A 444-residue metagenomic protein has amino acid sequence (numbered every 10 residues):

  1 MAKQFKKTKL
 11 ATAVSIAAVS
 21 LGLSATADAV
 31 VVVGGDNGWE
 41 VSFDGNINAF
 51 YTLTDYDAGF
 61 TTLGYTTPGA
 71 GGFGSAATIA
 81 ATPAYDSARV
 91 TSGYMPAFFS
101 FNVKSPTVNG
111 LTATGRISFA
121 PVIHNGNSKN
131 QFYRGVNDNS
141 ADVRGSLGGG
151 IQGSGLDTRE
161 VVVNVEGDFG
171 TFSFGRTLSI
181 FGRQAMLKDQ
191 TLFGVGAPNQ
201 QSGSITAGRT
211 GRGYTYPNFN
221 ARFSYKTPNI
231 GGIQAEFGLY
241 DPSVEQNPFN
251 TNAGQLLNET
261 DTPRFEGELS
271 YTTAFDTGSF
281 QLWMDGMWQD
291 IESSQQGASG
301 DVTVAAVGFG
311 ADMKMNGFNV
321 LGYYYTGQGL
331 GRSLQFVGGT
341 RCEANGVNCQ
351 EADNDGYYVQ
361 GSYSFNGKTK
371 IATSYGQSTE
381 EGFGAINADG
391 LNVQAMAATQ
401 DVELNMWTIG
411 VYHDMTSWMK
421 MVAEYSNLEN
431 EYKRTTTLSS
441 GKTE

Functional and structural regions predicted by a protein language model:
M1-A29: Gram-negative bacterial Sec-dependent N-terminal signal peptides
T8, I230, H413-M415, K442-E444: Outer-membrane beta-barrel "beta-signal"
A25, N37-W39, T107-N109, D168-G170 (+6 more regions): Short coil turns and loop connectors of transmembrane beta-barrels in diderm outer membranes and organellar homologs
V32-Y51, A84-V244, Y271: Outer membrane beta-barrel
G35-A77: Transmembrane beta-strand segments of Gram-negative outer membrane beta-barrel proteins
W39, P83, S87-A97, L156-R159 (+6 more regions): Residues that define the transmembrane beta-barrel architecture of outer-membrane proteins
V41-A49, S105, N109, A113-I117 (+10 more regions): Transmembrane beta-strands of outer-membrane beta-barrel proteins
G267-I409, H413-D414, Y425: Detector for outer-membrane/organellar transmembrane beta-barrel domains, recognizing the amphipathic beta-strand
